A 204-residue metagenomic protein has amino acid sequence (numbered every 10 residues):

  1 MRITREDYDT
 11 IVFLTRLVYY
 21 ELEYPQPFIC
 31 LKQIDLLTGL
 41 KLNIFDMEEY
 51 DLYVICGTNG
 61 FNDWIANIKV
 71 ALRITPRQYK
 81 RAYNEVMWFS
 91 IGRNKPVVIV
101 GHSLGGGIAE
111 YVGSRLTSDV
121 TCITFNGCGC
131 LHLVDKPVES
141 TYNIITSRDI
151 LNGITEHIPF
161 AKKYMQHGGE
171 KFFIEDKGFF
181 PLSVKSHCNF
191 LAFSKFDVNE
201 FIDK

Functional and structural regions predicted by a protein language model:
M1-I11, T15-L22, K32-P96, R115-K204: Alpha/beta hydrolase fold serine-hydrolase catalytic domain that processes acyl esters and thioesters
G101-G105, A109: Gly/Ala-rich beta-loop-alpha elbow adjacent to hydrolase catalytic centers
E110, S114: Gly/Ser-rich oxyanion-binding loop with an adjacent helix/lid that shapes the negatively charged ligand pocket
